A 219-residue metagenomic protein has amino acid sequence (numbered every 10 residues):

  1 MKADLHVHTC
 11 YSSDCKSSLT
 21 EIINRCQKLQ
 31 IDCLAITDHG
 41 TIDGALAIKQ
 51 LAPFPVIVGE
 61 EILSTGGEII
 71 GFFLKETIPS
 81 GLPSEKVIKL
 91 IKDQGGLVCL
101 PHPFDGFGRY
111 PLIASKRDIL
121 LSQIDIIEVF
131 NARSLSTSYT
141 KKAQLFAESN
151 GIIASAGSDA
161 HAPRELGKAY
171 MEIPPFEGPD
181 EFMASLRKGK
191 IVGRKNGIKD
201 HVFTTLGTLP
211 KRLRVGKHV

Functional and structural regions predicted by a protein language model:
M1-N24, D43-A47, L51-V58, S64-S80 (+2 more regions): Charged catalytic cores and adjacent phosphate/nucleic-acid-binding surfaces used for phosphate/nucleic-acid chemistry
K2, D93-C99, P103: Short beta-strand/loop segments at the ligand-binding rim of alpha/beta enzyme cores
N24-G40, G96-C99: Divalent metal-dependent hydrolysis catalytic cores, especially in the metallo-beta-lactamase
I31, K89-K92: Secondary-structure boundary/capping motif
A35, V58-G59: Core catalytic region of metal-dependent phosphoesterases/phosphodiesterases, especially metallo-beta-lactamase-like
